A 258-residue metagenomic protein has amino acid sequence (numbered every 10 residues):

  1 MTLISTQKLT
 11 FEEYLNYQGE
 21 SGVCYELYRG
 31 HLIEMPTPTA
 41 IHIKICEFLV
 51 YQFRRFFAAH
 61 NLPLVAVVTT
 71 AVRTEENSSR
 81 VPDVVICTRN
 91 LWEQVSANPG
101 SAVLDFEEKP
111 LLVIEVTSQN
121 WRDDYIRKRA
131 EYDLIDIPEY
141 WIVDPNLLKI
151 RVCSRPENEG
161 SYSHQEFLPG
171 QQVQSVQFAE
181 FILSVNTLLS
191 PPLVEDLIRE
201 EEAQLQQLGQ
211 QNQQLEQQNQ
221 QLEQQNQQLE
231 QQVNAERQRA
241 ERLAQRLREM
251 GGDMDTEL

Functional and structural regions predicted by a protein language model:
M1-L258: Gly/Pro/Ser/Thr-rich low-complexity, intrinsically disordered segments predominantly at protein N-termini
